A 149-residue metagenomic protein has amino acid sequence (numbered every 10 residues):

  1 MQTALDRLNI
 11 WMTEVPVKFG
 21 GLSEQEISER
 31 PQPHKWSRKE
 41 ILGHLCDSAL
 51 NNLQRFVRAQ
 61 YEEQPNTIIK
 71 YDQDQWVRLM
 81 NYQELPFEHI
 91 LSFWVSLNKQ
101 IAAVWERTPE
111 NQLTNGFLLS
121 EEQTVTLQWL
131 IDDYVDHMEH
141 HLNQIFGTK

Functional and structural regions predicted by a protein language model:
M1-V17: Extreme N-terminal tail/first-helix region
T3, H44, H89: Conserved aromatic-histidine-acidic binding/catalytic patches
D6, S28-D74, A102, G116-K149: Short, contiguous alpha-helical
R7, W11, V77-T114: Acidic/histidine-rich alpha-helical segments that form the ligand environment of transition-metal centers
M12-E29: N-terminal first-folded block
G21-E26, E106-N115, K149: Surface-exposed helix-capping loop/turn segments at secondary-structure junctions
Q25-R30, P86-I90: Short helix-to-loop capping/linker segments positioned immediately adjacent to catalytic or ligand/cofactor-binding
